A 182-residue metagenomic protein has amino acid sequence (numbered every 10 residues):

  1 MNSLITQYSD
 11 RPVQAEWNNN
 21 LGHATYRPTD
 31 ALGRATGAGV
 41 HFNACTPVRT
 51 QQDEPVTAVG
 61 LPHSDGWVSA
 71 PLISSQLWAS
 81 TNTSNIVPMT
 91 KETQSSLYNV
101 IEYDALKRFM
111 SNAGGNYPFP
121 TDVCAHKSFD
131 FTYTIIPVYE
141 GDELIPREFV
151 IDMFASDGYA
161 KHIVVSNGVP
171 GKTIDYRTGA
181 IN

Functional and structural regions predicted by a protein language model:
M1-Q14: Long, non-catalytic terminal segments
P12-N182: Domain-level detector of nuclease and nuclease-like folds in predominantly extracellular/periplasmic contexts
